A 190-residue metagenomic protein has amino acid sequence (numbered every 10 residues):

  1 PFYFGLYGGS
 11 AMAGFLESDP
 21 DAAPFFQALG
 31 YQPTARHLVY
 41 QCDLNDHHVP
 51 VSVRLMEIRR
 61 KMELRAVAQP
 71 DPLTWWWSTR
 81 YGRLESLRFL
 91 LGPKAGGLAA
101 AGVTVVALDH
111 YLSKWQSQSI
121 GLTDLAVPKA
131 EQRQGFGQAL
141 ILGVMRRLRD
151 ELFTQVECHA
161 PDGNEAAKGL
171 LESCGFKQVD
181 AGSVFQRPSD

Functional and structural regions predicted by a protein language model:
P1-G5, A139-Q155, K177: Conserved acyl-CoA
F2-A35, Q138, D162-D180: Conserved active-site alpha-helix within GNAT-family acetyltransferase domains
P24-P72: Acyltransferase donor/substrate-recognition loop-hinge adjacent to the catalytic core
A35-V39, S86, V179-V184: Short hydrophobic/aromatic beta-strand or adjacent loop that forms the aromatic wall/cage of a ligand/substrate-binding
L73-A126: A conserved beta-strand-loop-helix scaffold within acyl/acetyltransferase catalytic domains
P93, V103-A107, D124-A126, A160-D162 (+3 more regions): Active-site proximal loops enriched in glycine and acidic residues that flank catalytic Cys/His/Asp and coordinate
G121-D124, M145-L148, E157-P161, G169-E172 (+1 more regions): Active-site pocket scaffolds in enzymes
V127, R133-D150, K168-S173: Conserved acetyl-CoA-binding loop-helix of GNAT-fold acetyltransferases
